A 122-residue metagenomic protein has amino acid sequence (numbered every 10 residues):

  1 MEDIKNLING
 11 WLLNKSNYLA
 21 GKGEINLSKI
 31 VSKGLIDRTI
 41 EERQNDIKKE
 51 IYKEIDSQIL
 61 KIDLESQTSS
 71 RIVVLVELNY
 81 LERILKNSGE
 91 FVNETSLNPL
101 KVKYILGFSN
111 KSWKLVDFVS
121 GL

Functional and structural regions predicted by a protein language model:
M1-I55: Core segments of small alpha/beta cavity-forming domains
E2, I51, S66-T68, N93: Short, solvent-exposed beta-strand/turn "edge" segments of beta-rich domains on protein surfaces
L19-A20, L60, G121: Amphipathic alpha-helical interaction segments
E54-S57, S96-N98: Amphipathic hydrophobic-ligand
Q58-Q67: Short amphipathic beta-strand and strand-loop transition segments with alternating hydrophobic
S70-L122: Exposed beta-sheet edge and beta->alpha loop/turn motif
